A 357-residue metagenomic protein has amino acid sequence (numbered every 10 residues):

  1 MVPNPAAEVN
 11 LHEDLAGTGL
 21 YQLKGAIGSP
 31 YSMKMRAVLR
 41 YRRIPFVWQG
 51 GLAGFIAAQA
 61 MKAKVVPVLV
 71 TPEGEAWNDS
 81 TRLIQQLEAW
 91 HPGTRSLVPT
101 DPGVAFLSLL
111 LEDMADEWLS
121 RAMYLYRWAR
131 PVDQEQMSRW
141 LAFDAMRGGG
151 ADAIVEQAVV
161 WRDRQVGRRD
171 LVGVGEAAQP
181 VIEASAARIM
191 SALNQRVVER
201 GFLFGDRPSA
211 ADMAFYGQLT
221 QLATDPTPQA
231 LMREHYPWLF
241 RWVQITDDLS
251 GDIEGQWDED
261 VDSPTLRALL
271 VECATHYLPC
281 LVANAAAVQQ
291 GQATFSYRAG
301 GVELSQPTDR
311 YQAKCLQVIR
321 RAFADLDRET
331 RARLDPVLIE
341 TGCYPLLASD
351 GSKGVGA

Functional and structural regions predicted by a protein language model:
V2-A153, L203, A223, H276-A357: GST-like domain detector, emphasizing the conserved glutathione-binding G-site in the N-terminal thioredoxin-like
G103, L107-L110, V181-R188, A192 (+1 more regions): A non-catalytic, amphipathic alpha-helix used as a structural packing/dimerization or gating element in enzyme scaffolds
L107-E117, A192, Y216-Q221, I245-D248: Alpha-helical scaffold segments in carbohydrate-active enzymes
D152-G175, Q179-N194, A214-L219: A short mid-domain helix/strand-loop element embedded in enzyme catalytic domains that forms or borders the active-site
Q195-G205: Surface-exposed helix-capping loop/turn segments at secondary-structure junctions
L203-A223: GST superfamily/GST-like fold recognition
Q218-D252: Short His-centered aromatic/hydrophobic patch
D258-T275, P279: Small-residue-rich helix-loop
